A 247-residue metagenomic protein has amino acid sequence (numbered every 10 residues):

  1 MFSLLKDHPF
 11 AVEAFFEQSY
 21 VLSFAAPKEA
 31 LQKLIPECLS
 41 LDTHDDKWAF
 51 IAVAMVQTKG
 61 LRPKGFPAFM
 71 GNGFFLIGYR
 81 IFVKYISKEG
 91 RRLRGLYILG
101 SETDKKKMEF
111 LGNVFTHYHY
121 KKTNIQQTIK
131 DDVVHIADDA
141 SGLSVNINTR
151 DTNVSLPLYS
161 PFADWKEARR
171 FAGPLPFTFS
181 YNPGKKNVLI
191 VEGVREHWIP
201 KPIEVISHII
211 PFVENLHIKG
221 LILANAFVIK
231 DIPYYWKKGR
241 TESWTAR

Functional and structural regions predicted by a protein language model:
F2, H117-R247: Interaction-surface and assembly-scaffold signal
F2-K6, E13: N-terminal intrinsically disordered, low-complexity segments enriched in P/E/S/T
K6, F74, N225: A domain-level signal for the structural core that forms small-molecule/cofactor-binding pockets and catalytic centers
A11-Q18: Terminal, regulation- and interaction-focused segments at domain boundaries
V12, E29-Y79: Glycine/small-residue-rich interface belts in oligomeric ring/scaffold proteins and their assembly partners
P27-L41, F82-R92, S243-T245: Secondary-structure boundary elements
G60-S141: Aromatic- and glycine-enriched beta-alpha-beta binding-site module
